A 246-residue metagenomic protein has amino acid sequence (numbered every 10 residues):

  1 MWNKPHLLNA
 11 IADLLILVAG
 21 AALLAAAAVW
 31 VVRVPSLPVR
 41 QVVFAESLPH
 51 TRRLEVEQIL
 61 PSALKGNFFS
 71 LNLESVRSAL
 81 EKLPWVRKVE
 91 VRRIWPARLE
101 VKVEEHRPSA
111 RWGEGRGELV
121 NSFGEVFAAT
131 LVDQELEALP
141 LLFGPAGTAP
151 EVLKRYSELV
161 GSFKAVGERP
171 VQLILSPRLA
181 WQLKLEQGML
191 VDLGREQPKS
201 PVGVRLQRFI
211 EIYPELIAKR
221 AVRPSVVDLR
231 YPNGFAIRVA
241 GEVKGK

Functional and structural regions predicted by a protein language model:
M1-V43, H50-N67, L71-K82, K88-K246: Charged, solvent-exposed interaction patches on well-folded alpha/beta domains that mediate macromolecular contacts
